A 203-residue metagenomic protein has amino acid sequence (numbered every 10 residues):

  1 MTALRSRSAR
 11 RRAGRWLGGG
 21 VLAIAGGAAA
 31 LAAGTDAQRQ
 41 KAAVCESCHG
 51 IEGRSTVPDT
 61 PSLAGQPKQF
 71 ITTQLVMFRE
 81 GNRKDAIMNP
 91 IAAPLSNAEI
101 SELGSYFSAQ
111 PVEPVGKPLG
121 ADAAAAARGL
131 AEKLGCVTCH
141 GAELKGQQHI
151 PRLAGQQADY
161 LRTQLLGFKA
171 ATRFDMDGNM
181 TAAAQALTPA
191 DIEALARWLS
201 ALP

Functional and structural regions predicted by a protein language model:
M1-R12: N-terminal secretory signal peptides that target proteins for export/translocation
R15-G27: Bacterial N-terminal signal peptides
A28-A32: Sec/Tat signal peptide C-region and signal peptidase I cleavage site
A33-R54, V115, L119-K145, Q157: Sequence/structural segment immediately N-terminal to covalent heme-attachment motifs in c-type and related
Q38, G53-K84, N89-P94, R128 (+4 more regions): Gly/Gly-Pro-rich "capping" loops immediately C-terminal to redox-active cysteine motifs in periplasmic/lumenal
H49, R79, H140, K169 (+1 more regions): Protein kinase-like catalytic domain
R83, V115-P118, R173-D175: Conserved donor-nucleotide binding/catalytic region of nucleotide-linked donor-dependent transferases
A93-V115, D159, Q185-P203: C-terminal capping alpha-helices of c-type cytochrome domains
